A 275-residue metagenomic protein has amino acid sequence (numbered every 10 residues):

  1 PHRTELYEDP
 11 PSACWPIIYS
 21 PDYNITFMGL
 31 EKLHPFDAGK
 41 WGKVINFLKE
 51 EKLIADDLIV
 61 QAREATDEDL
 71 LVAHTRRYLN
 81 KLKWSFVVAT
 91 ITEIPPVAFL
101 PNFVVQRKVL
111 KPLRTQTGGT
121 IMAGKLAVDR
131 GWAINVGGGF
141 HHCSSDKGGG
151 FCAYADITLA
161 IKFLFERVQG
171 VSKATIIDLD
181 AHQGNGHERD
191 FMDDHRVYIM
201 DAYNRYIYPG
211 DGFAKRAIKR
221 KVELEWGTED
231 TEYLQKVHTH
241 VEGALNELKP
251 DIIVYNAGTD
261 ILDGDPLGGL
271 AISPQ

Functional and structural regions predicted by a protein language model:
H2-F165, S172: Metal-dependent C-N hydrolase catalytic cores
I121, K125, I134-Q275: Conserved alpha-helical scaffold segments that buttress catalytic/binding sites
